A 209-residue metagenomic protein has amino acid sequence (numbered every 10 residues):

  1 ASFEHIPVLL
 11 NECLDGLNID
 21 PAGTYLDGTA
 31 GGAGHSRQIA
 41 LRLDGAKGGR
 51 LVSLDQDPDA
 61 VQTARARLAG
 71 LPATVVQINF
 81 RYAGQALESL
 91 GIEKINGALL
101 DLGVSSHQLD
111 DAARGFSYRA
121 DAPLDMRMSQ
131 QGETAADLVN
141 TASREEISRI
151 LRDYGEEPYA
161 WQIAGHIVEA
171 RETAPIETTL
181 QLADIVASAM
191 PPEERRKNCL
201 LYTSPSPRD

Functional and structural regions predicted by a protein language model:
A1-S204, R208: S-adenosyl-L-methionine-dependent methyltransferase catalytic core, i.e., the SAM/SAH-binding region
